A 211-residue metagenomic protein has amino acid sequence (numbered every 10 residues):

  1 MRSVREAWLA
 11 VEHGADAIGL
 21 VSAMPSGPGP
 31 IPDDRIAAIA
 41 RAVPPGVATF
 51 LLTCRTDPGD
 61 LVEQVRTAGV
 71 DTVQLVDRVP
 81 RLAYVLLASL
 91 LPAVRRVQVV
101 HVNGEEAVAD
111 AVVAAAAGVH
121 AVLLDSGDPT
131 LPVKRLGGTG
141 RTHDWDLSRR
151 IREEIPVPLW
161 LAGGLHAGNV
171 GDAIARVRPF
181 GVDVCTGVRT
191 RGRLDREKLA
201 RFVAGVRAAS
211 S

Functional and structural regions predicted by a protein language model:
M1-G181, T186-S211: Conserved N-terminal beta1-alpha1 strand-loop-helix module at the mouth
